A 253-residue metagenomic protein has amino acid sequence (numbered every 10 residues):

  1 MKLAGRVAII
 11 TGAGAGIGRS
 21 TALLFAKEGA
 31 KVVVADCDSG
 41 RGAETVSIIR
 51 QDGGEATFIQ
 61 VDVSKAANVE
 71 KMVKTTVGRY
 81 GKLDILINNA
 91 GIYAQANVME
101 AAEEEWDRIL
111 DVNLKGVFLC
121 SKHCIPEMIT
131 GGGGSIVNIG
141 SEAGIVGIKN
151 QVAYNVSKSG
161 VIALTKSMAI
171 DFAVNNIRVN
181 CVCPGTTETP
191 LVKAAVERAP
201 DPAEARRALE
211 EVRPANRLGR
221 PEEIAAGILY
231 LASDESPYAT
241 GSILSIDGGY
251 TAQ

Functional and structural regions predicted by a protein language model:
K2, F118-S121, I129, R217-I246 (+1 more regions): C-terminal substrate-recognition "lid" of short-chain dehydrogenase/reductases
V7, G14-G16, D38: Conserved glycine-rich cofactor-binding loop
I87, A173, R178, A239-G241: Short, small/polar-rich loop/turn modules that mediate ligand/substrate recognition or access, typified
N97-V98, A102-L110, L209: Substrate-binding pocket helix/loop in short-chain dehydrogenase/reductase
S121, S157, T165: Active-site helix of classical SDR
P126, I170-V174, P237: Alpha-helical segment proximal to the catalytic Tyr-Lys
S141: Residue(s) in the substrate-gating loop at a strand-loop-helix junction that position the organic substrate next
